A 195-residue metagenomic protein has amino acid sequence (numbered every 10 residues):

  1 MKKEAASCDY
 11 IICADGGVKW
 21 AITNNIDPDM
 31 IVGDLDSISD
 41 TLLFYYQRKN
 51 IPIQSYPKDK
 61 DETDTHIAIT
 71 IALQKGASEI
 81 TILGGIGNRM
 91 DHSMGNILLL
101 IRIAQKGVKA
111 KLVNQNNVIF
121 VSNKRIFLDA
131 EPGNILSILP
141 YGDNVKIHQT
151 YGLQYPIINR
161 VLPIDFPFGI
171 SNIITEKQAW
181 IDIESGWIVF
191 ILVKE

Functional and structural regions predicted by a protein language model:
E4-Y10, G16-A104: Acidic/Gly/His-enriched mid-domain segments of enzyme catalytic cores or analogous surface patches that mediate
D9-Y10, D29-M30, I51-P52, E79-T81 (+6 more regions): Structural motif
D15, L83-G84, V113-N114, L139 (+1 more regions): Short beta-strand segments
I51, Q74, R102-V108, D143 (+2 more regions): Generic secondary-structure signature for well-ordered alpha-helical cores
Y56, V113-Q115, T150: Conserved beta-strand termini and adjacent loop/short-helix elements that scaffold enzyme active sites in alpha/beta
R89-S93, I119-S122, I157: Short, well-ordered, mixed-charge alpha-helical segments that flank or form enzyme active sites
I97-E131: A contiguous pocket-lining binding segment that forms or flanks enzyme active sites
S122-E195: Long, charged alpha-helical interface segments
